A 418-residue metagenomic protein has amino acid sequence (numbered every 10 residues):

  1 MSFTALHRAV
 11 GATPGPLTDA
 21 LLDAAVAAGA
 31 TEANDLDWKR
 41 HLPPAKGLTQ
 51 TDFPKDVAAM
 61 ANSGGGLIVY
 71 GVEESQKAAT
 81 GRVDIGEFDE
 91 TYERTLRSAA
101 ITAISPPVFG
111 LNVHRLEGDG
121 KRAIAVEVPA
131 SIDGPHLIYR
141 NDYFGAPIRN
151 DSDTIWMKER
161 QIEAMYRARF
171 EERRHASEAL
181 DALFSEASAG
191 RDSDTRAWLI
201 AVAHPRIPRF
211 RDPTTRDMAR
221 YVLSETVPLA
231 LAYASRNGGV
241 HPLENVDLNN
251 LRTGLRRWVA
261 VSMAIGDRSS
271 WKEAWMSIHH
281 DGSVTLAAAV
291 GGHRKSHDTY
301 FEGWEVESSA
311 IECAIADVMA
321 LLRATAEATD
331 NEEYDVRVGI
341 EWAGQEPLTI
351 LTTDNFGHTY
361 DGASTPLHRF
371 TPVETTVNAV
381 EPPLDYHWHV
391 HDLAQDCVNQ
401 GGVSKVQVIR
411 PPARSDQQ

Functional and structural regions predicted by a protein language model:
M1-L67, E73-Q76, E159-Q418: Bergerat-fold GHKL/Histidine-kinase-like ATPase
H41, L116, E127-P129, D151 (+2 more regions): Structured loops at beta-to-helix junctions and adjacent beta-edge loops in soluble globular domains
V72-E73, H114: Short, flexible, solvent-exposed loop/turn segments with mixed acidic/basic and small polar residues
Q76-E87, R122-I124, F144-I148, L286 (+1 more regions): Short, well-ordered strand-loop elements centered on a beta-strand within folded domains, enriched for acidic residues
K77-A78, G120, D153, G282: Detector for glycine-centered tight turns/loop "hinges" at secondary-structure junctions
A79-D142: Divalent-cation
K121-A125, D133, D153-E171: Internal, well-ordered alpha/beta segment that forms a basic, Gly-enriched binding/recognition surface
L137-M157: Segments surrounding the PLD/"HKD" phosphodiesterase catalytic module and close analogs
